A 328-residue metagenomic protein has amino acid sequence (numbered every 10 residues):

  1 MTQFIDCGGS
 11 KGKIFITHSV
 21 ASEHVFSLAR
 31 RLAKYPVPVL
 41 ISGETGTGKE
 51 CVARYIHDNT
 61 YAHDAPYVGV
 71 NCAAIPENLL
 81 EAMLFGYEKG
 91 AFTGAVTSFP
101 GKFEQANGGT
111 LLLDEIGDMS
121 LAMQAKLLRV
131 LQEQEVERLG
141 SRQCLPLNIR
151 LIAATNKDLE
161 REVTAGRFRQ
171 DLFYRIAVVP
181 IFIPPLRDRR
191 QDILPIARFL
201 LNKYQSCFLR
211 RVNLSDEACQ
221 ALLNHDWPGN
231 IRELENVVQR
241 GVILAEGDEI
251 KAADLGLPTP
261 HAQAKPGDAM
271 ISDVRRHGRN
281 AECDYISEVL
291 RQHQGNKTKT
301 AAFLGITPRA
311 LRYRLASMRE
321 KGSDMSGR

Functional and structural regions predicted by a protein language model:
M1-E23, A33-K34, T60-A65, G140-R150 (+2 more regions): Nucleotide-binding/hydrolysis machinery
I14, L28-T93, E104-S120, P185-R190 (+1 more regions): Conserved post-Walker A coupling segment in P-loop NTPases
V25, T47, V70, L84 (+13 more regions): Conserved RecA-like P-loop NTPase ATPase core
V39, T45-K49, R54, I271-R328: Bacterial C-terminal helix-turn-helix
V68, A95-G108, L112, S120-K126 (+2 more regions): AAA+/SF3 P-loop NTPase mechanochemical coupling elements
G90-T97, E133-R138, R161, Q292: Short gly/ser/thr-rich secondary-structure transition/capping motifs
A125, R129, E137, P308 (+1 more regions): Base-recognition residues in the alpha-helical recognition helix of bacterial helix-turn-helix
